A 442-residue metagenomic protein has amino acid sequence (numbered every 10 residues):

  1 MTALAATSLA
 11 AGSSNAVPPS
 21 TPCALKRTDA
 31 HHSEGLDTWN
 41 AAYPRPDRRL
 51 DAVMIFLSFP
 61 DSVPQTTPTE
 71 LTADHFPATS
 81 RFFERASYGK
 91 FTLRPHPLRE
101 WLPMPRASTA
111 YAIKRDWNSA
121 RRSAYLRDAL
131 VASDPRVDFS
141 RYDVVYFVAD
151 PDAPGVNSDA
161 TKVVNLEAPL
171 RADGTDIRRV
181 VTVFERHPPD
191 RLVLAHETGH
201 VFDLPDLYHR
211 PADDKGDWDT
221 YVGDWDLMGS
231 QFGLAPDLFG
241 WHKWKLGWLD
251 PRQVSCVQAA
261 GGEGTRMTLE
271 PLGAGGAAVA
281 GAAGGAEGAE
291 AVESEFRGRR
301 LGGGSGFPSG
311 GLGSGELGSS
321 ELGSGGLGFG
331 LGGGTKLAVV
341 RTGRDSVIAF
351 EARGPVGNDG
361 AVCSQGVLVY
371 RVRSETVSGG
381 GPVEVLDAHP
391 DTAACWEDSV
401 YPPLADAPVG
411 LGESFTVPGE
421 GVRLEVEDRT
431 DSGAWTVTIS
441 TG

Functional and structural regions predicted by a protein language model:
M1-A16: Secretory targeting and sorting signals
N15-H187, A195, D213, E425: Zn2+-dependent metallopeptidase catalytic core
L25-K26, H32-L36, E167-V180, F184 (+3 more regions): Non-catalytic C-terminal accessory/binding modules of secreted extracellular proteins
P46, N118-R122, V183-D190, T220 (+4 more regions): Extracytoplasmic/periplasmic, Sec-exported soluble proteins
I55-P60, V148-D152, L204-L207, S230-G233 (+3 more regions): Active-site-proximal beta-strand/loop segments in catalytic clefts of secreted hydrolases
D61-T66, A235-G240, N358-G360, S378: Short, solvent-exposed loop/turn elements at domain surfaces
F139, D152-G306, G310, G323-G357: Extracellular hydrolytic enzyme modules, especially secreted metalloproteases of the metzincin/thermolysin-like class
